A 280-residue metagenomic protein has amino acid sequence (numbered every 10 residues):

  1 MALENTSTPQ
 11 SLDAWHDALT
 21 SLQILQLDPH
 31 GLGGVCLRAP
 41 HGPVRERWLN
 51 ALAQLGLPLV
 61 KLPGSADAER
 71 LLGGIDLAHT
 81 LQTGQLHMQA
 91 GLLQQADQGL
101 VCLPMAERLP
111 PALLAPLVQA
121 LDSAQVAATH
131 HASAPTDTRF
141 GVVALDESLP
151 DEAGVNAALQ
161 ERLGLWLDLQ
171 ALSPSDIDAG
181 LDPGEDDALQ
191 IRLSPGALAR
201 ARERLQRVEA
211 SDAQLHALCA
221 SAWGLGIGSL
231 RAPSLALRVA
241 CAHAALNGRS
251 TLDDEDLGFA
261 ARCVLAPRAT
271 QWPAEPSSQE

Functional and structural regions predicted by a protein language model:
M1-Q170: Conserved ASCE/P-loop NTPase catalytic core
S7, W223-G228: A short glycine/serine-rich beta->alpha loop
V126, P195, R202, L246-S250: Conserved hydrophobic residue
S133-L225: Phosphate-sensing "switch" segment of ASCE/P-loop ATPases
S211-H216, I227-R238, S250-L257, A269: The conserved phosphate-sensing helix
S221, N247-E280: C-terminal engagement/docking regions of AAA+ P-loop ATPases
R238-L246: Short glycine/serine- and small hydrophobic-enriched flexible loop segments
